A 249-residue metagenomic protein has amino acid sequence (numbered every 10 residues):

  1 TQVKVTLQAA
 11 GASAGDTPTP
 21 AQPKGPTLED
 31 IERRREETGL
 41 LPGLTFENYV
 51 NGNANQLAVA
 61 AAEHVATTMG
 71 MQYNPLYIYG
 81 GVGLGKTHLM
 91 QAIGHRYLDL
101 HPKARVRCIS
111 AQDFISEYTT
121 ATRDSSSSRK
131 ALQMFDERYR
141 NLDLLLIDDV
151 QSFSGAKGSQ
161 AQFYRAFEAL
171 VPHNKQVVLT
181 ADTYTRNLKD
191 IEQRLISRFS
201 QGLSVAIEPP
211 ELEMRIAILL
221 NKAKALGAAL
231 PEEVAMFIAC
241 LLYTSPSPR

Functional and structural regions predicted by a protein language model:
V50-N74: Pre-Walker A (pre-P-loop) alpha-helix and adjacent loop at the N terminus of AAA/AAA+ ATPase modules, a conserved
Y73-L89: Walker A/P-loop nucleotide-binding motif
C108-N141: Short glycine-rich substrate-engagement loop in P-loop NTPases that contacts/grips substrate
R123, T185-S200: Short regulatory helix/loop adjacent to the ATP-binding pocket of P-loop NTPases
A161-V178, Q193, S197: Conserved catalytic/switch belt of AAA+ P-loop NTPases
L203-E213: Conserved AAA+ ATPase "SRH/arginine-finger" region at the nucleotide-binding site
L230-L241: Short conserved motifs of the RecA-like P-loop NTPase core
Y243-P248: Conserved small/polar residues in nucleotide/adenosyl-binding loops
